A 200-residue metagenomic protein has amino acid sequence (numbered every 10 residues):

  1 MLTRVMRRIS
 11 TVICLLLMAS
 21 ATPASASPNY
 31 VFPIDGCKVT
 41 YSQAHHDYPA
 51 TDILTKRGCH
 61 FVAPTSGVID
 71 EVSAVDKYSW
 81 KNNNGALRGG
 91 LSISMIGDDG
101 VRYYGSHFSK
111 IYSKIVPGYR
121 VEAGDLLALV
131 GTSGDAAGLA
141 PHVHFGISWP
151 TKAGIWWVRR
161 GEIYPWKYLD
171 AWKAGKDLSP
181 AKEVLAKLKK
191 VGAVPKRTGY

Functional and structural regions predicted by a protein language model:
M1-S10: Bacterial N-terminal signal peptides that target proteins for export
S10-S20: Bacterial N-terminal signal peptides
P23-S92, A123, T132, W166-Y200: Surface-exposed, glycine-biased beta-strand/turn segments
D52, A128-L129, H142-S148: Active-site scaffold segments
D52, S94, Y104-H107, L129 (+1 more regions): Conserved beta-strand positions that form and line the central face of beta-propeller blades
P64-K114, A136, A140-G146: Zn2+-dependent peptidoglycan hydrolase active-site motif and core
G146-K176: Short peripheral tails and domain-boundary helices/loops at the edges of structured domains
